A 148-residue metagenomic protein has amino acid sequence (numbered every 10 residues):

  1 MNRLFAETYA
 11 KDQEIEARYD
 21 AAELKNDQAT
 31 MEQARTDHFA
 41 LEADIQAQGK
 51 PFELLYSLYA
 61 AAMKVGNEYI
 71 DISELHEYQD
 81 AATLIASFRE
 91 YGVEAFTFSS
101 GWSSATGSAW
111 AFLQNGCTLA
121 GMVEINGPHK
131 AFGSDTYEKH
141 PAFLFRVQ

Functional and structural regions predicted by a protein language model:
M1-S103: An N-terminal amphipathic alpha-helical segment
Y9, W102, G116-C117, V147: Prokaryotic Sec-type signal peptides and long signal-anchor helices with extended Leu/Ile/Val-rich h-regions
A105-A120: Short, aromatic/basic amphipathic alpha-helical patches
G121-Q148: C-terminal edge-of-domain segments
